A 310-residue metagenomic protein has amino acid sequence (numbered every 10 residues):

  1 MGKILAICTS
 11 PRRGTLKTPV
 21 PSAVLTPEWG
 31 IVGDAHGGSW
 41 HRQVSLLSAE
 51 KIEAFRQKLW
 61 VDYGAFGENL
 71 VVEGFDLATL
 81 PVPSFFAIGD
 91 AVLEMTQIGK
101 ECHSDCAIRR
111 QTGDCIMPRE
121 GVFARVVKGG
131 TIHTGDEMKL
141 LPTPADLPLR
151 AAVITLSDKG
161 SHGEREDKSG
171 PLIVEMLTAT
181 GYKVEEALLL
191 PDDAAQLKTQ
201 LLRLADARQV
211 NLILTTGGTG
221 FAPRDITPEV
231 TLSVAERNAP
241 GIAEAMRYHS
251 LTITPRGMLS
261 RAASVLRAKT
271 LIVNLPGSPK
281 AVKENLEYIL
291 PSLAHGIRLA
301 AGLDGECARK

Functional and structural regions predicted by a protein language model:
M1-V92, Q97-K100, T131: Electropositive, beta-rich accessory/interaction domains or terminal extensions that provide binding surfaces
T15-T18, H36-S39, C115-P118, P144-L147 (+4 more regions): Solvent-exposed alpha-helices and their adjacent loops that cap or buttress functional pockets in soluble metabolic
A65-F75, D114-V127: Short, structured beta-strand/loop micro-motifs enriched in basic residues and often containing a Trp
E73-I108, R237-A263: Mid-chain, well-packed structural core segment of small domains
G121-P144: Well-ordered alpha/beta subsegment
D146-D192: Glycine-rich phosphate/diphosphate-binding loop of Rossmann-like nucleotide-binding domains
T178, V184-T215, G220-V234: N-terminal small/polar loop signature for handling phosphorylated ligands or for N-terminal nucleophile
T227-K310: Proline/glycine-rich low-complexity loops and linkers
